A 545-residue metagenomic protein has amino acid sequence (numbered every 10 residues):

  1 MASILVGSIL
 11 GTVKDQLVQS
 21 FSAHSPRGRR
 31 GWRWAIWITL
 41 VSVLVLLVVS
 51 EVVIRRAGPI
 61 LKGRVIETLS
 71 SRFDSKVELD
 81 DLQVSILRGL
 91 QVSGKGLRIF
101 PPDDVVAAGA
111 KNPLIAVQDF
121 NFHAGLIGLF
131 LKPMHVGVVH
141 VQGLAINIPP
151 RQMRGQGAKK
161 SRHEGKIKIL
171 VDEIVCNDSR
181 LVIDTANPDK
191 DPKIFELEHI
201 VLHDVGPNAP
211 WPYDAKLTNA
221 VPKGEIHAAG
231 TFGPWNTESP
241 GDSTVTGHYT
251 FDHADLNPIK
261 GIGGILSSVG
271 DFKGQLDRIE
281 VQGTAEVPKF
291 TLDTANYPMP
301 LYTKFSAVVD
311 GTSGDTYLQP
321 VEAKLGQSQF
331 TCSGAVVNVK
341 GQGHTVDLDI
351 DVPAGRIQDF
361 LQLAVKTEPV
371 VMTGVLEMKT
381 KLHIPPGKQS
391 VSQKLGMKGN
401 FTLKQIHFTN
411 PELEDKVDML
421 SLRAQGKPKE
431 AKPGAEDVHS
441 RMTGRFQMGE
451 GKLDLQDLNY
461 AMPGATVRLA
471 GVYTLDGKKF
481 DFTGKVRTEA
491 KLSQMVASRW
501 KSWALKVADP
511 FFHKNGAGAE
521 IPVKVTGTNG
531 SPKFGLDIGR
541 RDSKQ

Functional and structural regions predicted by a protein language model:
A2-D74: N-terminal type II signal-anchor transmembrane helix that functions as the membrane-insertion/stop-transfer segment
L47-P150: Terminal hydrophobic membrane-targeting helix
T68-R72, L129-M134, V141-Q142, I146-P149 (+8 more regions): Membrane-proximal interfacial segments on either side of biological membranes
S75, L82, L90, K95 (+7 more regions): Residue-level detector of beta-strand structural context in well-folded domains
G96-I99, Y213-A220, Q319-L325, Q456-M462 (+1 more regions): Short beta-strand segments that buttress and anchor functional surface loops
P212-A215, F251-D255, K289-F290, D315-E322 (+1 more regions): Transmembrane beta-strand segments that form the barrel wall of outer-membrane beta-barrel proteins
H439-T443: Generic long, charged, amphipathic alpha-helical segments
F446-D454, L458-A470: Extended serine/threonine-enriched, polar tracts that run as long, contiguous segments within proteins
